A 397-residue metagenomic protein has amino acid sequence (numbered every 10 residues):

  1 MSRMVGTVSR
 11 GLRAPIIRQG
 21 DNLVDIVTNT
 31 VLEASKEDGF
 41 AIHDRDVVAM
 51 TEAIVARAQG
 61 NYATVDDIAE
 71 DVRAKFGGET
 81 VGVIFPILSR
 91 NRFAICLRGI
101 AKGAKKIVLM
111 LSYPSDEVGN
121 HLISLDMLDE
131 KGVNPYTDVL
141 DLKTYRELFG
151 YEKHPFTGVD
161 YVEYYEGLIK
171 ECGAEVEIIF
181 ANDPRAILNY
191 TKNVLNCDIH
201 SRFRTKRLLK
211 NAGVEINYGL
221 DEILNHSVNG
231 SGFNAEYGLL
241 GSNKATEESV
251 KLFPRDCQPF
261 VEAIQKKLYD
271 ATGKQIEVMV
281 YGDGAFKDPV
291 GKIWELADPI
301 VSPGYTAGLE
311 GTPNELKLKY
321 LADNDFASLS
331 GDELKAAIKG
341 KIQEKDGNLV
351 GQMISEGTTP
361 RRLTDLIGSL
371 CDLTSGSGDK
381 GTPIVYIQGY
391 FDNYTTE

Functional and structural regions predicted by a protein language model:
S2-D44, A53-E397: Conserved mixed alpha/beta catalytic, RNA-binding, or beta-rich assembly cores of soluble enzyme, regulatory
